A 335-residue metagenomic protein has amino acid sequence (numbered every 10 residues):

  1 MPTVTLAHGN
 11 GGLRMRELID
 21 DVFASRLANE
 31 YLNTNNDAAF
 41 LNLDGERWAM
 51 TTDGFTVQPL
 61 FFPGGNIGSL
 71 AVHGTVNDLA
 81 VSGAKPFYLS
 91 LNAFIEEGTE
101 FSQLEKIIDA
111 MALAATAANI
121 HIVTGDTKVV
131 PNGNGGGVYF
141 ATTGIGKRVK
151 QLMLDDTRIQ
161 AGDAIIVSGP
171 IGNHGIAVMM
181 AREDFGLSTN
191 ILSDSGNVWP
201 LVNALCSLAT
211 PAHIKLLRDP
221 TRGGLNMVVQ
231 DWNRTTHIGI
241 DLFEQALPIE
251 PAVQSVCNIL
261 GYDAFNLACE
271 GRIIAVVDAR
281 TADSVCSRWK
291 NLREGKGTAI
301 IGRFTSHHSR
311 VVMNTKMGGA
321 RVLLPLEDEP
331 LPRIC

Functional and structural regions predicted by a protein language model:
M1-V22, A320-L331: N-terminal amphipathic/basic leader segments beginning at the initiator methionine
T5, L13-V167, V178: Glycine-rich phosphate/pyrophosphate-binding loop regions near the starts of catalytic domains
G9, G54, F94, D126-V129 (+5 more regions): Short, ordered loop/turn segments at secondary-structure junctions
A28, G98, L192-C269: Active-site-proximal betaalpha loop/short-helix elements that scaffold phosphoryl/nucleotidyl transfer chemistry
M153-C206: Short, acidic (Asp/Glu-rich) active-site segment that either coordinates a divalent metal cofactor
V277-D283: Helix N-cap motif at beta-to-alpha junctions
S284-E294: Short amphipathic alpha-helices in soluble, non-transmembrane regions that often serve as interface/regulatory elements
L292-C335: Acidic, Ser/Thr/Pro-rich beta/coil linker or hinge segments at domain junctions
